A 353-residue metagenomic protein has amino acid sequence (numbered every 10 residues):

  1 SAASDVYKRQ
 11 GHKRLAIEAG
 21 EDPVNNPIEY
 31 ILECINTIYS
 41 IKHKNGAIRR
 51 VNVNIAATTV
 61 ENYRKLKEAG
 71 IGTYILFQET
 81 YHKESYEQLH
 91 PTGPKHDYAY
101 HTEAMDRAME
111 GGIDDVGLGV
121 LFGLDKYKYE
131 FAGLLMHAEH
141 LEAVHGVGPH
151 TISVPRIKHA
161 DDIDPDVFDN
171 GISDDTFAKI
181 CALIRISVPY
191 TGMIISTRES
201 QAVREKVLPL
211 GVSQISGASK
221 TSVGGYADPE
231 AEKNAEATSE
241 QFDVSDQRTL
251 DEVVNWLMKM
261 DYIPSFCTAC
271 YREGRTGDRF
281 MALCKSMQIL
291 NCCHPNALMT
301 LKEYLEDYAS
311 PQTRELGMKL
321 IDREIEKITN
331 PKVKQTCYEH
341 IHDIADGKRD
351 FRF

Functional and structural regions predicted by a protein language model:
S1, V24-E29, Y86-Y98, D164-S173 (+1 more regions): Glycine-rich tight-turn/loop motif centered on a GG-T
A2-Y7: Short, small-residue-biased leader/transition segments that mark boundaries at the very start of proteins
K8-R9, K67, M109, E139 (+2 more regions): Non-catalytic positions within long, well-ordered alpha-helices that form the structural scaffold/packing of enzyme
K13-L15, P27-L121: Radical SAM/AdoMet-radical enzyme domain recognition
A16, E21-V24: Radical SAM [4Fe-4S] cluster-binding motif and immediate context
A19, T73, Q78, A99-I163 (+4 more regions): Conserved C-terminal portion of the radical SAM core fold that forms the substrate/S-adenosylmethionine-binding
E29-E33, L89-G93, E130-L134, P209-L210 (+2 more regions): Short low-complexity, flexible loop/linker segments enriched in glycine and/or proline with clustered acidic
E205-S213, S219-F353: Radical SAM enzyme core and accessory elements
